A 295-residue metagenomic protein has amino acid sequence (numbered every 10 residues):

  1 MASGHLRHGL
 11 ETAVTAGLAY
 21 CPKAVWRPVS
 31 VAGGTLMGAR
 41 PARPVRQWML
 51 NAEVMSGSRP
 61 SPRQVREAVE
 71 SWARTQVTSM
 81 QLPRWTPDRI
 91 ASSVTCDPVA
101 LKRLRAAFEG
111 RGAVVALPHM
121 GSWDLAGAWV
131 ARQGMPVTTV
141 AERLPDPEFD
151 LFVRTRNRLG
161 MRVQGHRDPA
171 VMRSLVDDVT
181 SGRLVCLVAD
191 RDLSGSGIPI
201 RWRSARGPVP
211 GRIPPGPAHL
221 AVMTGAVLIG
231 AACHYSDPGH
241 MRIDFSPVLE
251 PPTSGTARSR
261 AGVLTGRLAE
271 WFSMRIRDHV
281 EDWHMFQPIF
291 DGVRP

Functional and structural regions predicted by a protein language model:
M1-L117, F149, R154, R158-M161: Membrane-anchoring hydrophobic helices of lipid-metabolizing enzymes
G9, P44, C96, R167 (+1 more regions): Soluble or luminal CAZymes and related metallo-dependent hydrolases
V45-Q47, E142-D146, P208-P214: Active-site metal-coordination segments of metallo-dependent hydrolases
L50, A128, R154, H219 (+1 more regions): Surface-exposed charge patches
M55-S58, P62-R66, K102, R132-P136 (+1 more regions): Non-catalytic C-terminal accessory region of glycerolipid acyltransferases and related lyso-lipid remodeling enzymes
S93-D97, H119-M120, P145, G165-P169 (+2 more regions): A conditional alpha-helix N-cap/helix-loop micro-motif detector
R111-R167, G195-I198: Catalytic core of membrane glycerolipid acyltransferases/transacylases, capturing the structured, soluble-facing
